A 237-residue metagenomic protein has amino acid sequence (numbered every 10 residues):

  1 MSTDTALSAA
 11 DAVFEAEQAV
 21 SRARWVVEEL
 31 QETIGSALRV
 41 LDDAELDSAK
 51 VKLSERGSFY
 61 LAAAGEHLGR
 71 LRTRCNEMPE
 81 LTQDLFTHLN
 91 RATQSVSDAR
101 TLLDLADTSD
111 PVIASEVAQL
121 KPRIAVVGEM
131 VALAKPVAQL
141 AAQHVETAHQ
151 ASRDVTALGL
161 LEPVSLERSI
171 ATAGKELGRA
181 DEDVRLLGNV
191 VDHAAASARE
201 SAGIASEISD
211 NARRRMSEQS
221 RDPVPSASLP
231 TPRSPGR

Functional and structural regions predicted by a protein language model:
S2-S226: Long, low-complexity or tandemly repetitive, helically biased scaffold regions used for multimeric assembly/adhesion
R221-R237: Long, low-complexity, intrinsically disordered segments
